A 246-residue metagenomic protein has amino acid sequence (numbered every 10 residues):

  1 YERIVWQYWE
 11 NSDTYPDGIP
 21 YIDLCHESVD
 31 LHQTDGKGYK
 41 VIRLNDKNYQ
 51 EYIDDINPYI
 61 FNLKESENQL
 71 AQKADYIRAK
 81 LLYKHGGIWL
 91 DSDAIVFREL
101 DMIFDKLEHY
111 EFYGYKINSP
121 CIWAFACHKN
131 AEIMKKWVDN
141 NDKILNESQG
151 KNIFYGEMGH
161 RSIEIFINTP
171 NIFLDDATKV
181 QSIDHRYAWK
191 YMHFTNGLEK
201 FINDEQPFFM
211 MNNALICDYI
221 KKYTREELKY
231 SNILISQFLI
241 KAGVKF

Functional and structural regions predicted by a protein language model:
Y1-A74, L90-F246: Glycosyltransferase-associated regions of secretory-pathway enzymes, highlighting luminal stem/catalytic domains
D75-G87: Small-residue hinge/turn detector
